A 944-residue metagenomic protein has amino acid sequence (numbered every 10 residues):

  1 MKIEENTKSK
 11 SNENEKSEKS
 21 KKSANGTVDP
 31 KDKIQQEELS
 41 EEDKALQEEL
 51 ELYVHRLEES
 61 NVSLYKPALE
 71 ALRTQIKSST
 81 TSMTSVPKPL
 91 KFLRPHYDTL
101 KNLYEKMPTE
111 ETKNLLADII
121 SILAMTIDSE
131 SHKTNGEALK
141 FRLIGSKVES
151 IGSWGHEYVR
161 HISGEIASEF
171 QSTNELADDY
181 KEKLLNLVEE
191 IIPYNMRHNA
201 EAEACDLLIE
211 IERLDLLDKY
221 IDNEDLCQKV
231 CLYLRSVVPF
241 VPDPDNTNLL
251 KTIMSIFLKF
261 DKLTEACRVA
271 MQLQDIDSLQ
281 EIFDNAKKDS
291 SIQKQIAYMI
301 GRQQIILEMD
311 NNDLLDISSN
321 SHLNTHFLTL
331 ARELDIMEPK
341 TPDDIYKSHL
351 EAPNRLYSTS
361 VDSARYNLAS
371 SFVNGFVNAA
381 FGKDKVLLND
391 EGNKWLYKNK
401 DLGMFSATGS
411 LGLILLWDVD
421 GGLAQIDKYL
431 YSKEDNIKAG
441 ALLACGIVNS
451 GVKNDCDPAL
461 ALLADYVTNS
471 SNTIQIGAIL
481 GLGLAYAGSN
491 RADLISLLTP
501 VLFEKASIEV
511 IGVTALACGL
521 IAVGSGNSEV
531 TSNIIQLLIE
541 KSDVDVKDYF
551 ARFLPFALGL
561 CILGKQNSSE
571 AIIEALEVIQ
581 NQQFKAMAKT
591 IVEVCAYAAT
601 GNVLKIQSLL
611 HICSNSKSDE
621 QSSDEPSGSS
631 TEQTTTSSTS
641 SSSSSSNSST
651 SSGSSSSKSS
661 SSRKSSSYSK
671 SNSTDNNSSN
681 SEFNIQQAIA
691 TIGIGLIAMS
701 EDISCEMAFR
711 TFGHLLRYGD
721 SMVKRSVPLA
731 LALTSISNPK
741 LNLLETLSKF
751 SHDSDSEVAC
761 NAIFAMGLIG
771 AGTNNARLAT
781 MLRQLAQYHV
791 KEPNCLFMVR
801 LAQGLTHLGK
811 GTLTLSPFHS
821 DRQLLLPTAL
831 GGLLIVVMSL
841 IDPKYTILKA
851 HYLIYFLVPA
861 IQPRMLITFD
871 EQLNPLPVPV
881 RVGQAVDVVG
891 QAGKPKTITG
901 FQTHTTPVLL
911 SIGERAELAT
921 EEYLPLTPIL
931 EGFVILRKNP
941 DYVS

Functional and structural regions predicted by a protein language model:
M1-Y65: N-terminal "cap/leader" segments of large eukaryotic alpha-helical scaffolds
L64-L69, R73-S78, S82-I929, V934-I935: Extended alpha-helical assembly domains of large eukaryotic scaffold proteins
P925, R937-K938, V943-S944: Extended amphipathic alpha-helical scaffold segments
